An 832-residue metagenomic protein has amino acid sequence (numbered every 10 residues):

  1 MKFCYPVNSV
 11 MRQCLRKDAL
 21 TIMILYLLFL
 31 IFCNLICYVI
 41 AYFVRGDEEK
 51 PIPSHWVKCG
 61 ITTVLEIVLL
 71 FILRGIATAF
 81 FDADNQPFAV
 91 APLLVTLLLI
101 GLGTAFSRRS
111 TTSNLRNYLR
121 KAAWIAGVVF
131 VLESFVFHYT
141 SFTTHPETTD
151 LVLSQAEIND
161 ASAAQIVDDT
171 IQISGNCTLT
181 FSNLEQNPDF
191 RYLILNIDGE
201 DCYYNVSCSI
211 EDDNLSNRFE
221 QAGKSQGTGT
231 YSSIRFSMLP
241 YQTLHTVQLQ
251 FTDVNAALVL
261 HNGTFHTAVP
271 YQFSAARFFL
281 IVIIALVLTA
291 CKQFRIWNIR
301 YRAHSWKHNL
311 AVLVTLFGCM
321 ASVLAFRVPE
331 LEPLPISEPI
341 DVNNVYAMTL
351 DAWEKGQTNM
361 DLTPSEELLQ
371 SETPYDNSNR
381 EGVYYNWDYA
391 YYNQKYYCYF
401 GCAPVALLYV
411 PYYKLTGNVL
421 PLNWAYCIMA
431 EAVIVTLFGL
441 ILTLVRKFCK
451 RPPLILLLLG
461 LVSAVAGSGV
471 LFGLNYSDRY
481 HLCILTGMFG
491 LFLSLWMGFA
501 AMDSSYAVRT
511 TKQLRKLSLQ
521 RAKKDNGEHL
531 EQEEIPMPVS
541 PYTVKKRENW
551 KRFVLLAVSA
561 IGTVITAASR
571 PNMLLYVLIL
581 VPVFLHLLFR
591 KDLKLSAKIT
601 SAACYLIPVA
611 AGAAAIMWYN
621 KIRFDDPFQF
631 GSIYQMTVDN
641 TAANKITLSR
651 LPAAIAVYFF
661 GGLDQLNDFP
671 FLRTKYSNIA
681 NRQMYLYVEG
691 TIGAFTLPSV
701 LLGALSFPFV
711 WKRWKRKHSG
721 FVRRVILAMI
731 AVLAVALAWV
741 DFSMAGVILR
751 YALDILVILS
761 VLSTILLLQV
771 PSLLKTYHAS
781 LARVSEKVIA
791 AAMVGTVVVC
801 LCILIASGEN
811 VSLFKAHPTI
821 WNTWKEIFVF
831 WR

Functional and structural regions predicted by a protein language model:
D18-T62, F88-Y139, A275-V342, L457 (+2 more regions): Start-transfer (signal-anchor) and selected internal transmembrane alpha helices of multi-pass inner/ER membrane
C33-F43, A680-F721: Hydrophobic, aromatic-rich transmembrane alpha-helices and their immediate juxtamembrane boundary segments
K58-I72, L458-V465, L555-I561, K717-D741: Transmembrane alpha-helix segments characteristic of polytopic inner-membrane glycan-assembly/cell-envelope
K355-F400, V465-N475, K523-N526, I535-S540 (+3 more regions): Interfacial juxtamembrane loops and adjacent helix segments that form the catalytic/substrate-binding surfaces
N418-K450, L493, M497: Transmembrane-helix motifs of polytopic, lipid-linked glycan transferases
T486-R515, I579, I758-L762: Specific aromatic-rich, kink-prone transmembrane helix
F492, K546-R547, R552-R570, V577 (+1 more regions): Membrane-interface alpha helices of multi-pass inner-membrane proteins
K516, Y576-V609: Perimembrane helix-loop-helix junctions
